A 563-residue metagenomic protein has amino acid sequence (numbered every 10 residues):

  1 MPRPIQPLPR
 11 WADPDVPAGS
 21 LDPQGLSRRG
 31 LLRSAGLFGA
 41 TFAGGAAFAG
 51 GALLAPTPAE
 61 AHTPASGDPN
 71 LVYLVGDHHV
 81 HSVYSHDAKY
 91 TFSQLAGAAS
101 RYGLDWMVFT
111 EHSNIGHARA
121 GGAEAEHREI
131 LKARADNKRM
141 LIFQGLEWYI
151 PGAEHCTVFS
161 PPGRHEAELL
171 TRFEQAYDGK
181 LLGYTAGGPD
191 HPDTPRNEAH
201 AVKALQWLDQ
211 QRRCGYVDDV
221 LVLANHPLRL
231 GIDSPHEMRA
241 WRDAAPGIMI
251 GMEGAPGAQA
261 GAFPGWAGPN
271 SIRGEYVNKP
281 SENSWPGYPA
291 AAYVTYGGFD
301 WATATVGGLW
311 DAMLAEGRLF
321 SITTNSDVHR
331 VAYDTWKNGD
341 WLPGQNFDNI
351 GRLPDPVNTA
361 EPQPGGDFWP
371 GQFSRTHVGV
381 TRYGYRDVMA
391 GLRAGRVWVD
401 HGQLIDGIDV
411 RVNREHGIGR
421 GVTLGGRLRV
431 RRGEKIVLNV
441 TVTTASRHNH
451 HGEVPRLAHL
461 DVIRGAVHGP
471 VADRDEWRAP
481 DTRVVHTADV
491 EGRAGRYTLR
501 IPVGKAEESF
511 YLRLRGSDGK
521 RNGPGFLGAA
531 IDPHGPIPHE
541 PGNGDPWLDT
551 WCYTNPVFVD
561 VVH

Functional and structural regions predicted by a protein language model:
M1-G30, G44-A46, A52-L54: N-terminal secretory signal peptides
I5-G19, H62-Y73, S85, F92-L95 (+5 more regions): C-terminal functional module detector
A35-A43: Sec-dependent signal peptide hydrophobic core
A49, A59-A61: Boundary at the C-terminal end of the N-terminal hydrophobic targeting segment
H62-R239, T303-T305, N325-V328, G523-G525 (+3 more regions): A metal-dependent hydrolase metal-coordination microenvironment
V158-S160, R229-M249, R330-N349: Substrate-binding cleft/loops of secretory-pathway carbohydrate-active enzymes
R164-Q175, W241-Q259, P343-P362, H377-T381: Acidic, His- and aromatic-enriched active-site or binding-groove loops in soluble protein domains that engage sugars
F173-H191, G265-T295: A solvent-exposed, charged loop/short amphipathic helix patch at secondary-structure junctions
